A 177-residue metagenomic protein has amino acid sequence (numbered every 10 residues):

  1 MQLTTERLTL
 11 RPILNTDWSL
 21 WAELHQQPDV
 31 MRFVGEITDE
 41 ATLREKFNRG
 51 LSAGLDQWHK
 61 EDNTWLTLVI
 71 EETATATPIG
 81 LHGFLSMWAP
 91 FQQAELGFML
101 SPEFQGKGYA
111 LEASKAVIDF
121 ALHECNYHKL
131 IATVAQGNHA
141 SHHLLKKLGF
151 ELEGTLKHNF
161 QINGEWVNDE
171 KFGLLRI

Functional and structural regions predicted by a protein language model:
M1-E103, E124, E165-I177: GNAT-family acyltransferases
P78, H82, V134-L144, E170: Membrane-interacting alpha-helical segments
I79, G149-L152: Short, 15-30-residue, compositionally biased linear elements with alpha-helical propensity or flexible coil
F84-M87, I118, Q136, Q161-I162: Short, contiguous, well-ordered secondary-structure segments
A89, G137-H139, K157: Residue-level marker for beta-strand->alpha-helix junctions and adjacent short loops that shape enzyme
F98-L100, G106-H123, H139-K147: Conserved acetyl-CoA-binding loop-helix of GNAT-fold acetyltransferases
I131-T133, E151-V167: Conserved catalytic-core motifs of GNAT/GCN5-like acyltransferases
